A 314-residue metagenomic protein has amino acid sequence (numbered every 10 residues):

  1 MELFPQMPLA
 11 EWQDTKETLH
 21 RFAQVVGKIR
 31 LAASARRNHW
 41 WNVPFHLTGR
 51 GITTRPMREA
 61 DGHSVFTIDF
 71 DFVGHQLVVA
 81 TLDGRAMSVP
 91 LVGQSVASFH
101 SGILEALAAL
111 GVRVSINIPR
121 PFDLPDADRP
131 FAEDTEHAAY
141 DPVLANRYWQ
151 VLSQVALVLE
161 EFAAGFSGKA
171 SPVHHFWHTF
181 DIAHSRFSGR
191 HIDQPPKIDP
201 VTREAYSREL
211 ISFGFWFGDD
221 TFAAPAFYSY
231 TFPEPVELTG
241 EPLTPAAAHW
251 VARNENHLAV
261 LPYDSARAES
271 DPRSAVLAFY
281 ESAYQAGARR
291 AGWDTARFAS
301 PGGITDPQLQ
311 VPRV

Functional and structural regions predicted by a protein language model:
M1, E17, W250-V314: TerminUS-proximal long segments
E2-V65, A291: N-terminal ordered "arm"
L3, H75-S88, P121-V143, P225-Y228 (+1 more regions): Glycine-rich, often proline-containing surface loops adjacent to acidic residues and nearby aromatics that form
F45, F66-F72, P200-E204, R208-D220 (+1 more regions): Broad, structure-driven detector of short, well-ordered beta-strand segments within folded domains
L47-D126: Long, hydrophobic/aromatic-enriched structural stretches that serve as scaffold segments
P56-R58, T239-T244, S270-A275: Short conserved micro-motifs at the rims of enzyme active sites and ligand-binding pockets
A132-F217: Aromatic/basic-lined ligand-recognition segments that form π-stacking hydrophobic pockets flanked by Lys/Arg to engage
R208-A259: Low-complexity, glycine/alanine/valine/leucine- and proline-rich hydrophobic stretches
